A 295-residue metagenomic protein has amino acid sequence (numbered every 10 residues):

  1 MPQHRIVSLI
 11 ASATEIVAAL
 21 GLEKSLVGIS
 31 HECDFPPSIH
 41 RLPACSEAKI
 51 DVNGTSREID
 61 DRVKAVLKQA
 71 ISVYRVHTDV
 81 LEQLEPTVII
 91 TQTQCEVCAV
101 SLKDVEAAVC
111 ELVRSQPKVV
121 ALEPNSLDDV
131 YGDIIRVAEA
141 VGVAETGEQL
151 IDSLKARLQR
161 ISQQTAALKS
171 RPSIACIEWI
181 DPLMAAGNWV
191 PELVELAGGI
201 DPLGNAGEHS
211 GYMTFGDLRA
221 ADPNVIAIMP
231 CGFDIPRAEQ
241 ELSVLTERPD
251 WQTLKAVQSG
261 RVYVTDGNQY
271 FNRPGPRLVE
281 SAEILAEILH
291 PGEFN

Functional and structural regions predicted by a protein language model:
M1-N295: N-terminal ligand-binding lobe of clamshell/alpha-beta domains
